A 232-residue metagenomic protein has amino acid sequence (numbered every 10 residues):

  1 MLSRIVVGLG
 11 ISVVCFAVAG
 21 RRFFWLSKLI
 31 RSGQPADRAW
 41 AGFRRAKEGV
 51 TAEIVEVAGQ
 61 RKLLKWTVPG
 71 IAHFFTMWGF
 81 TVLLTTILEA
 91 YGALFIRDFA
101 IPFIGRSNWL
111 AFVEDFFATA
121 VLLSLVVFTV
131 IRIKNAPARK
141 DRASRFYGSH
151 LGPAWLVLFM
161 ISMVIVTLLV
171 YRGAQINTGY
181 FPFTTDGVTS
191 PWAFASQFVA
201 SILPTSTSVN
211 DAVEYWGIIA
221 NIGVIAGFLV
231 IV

Functional and structural regions predicted by a protein language model:
M1-V232: Membrane-embedded alpha-helical bundles of multi-pass integral membrane proteins
